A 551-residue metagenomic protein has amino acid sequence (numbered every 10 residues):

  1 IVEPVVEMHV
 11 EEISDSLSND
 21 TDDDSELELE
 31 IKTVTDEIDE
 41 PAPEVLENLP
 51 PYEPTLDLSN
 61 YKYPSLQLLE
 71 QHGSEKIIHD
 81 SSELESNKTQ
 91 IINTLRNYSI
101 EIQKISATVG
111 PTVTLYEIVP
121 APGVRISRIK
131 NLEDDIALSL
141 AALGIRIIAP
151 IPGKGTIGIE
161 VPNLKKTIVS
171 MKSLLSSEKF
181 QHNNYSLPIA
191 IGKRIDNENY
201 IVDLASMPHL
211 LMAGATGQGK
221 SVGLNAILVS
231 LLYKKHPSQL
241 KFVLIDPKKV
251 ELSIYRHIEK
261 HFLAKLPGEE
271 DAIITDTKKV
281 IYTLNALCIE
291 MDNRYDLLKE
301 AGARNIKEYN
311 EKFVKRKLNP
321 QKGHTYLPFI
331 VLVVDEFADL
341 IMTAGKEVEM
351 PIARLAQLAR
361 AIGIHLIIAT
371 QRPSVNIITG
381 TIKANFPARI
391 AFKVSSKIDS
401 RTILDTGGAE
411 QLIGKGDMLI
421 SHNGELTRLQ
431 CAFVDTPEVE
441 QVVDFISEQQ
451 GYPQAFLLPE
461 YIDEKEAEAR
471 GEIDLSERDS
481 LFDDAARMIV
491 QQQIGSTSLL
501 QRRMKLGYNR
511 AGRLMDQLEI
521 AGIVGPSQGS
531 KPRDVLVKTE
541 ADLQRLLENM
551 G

Functional and structural regions predicted by a protein language model:
I1-H209, S400: Low-complexity, intrinsically disordered P/S/T-rich segments
D57-P64, I151-T156, E160, K179-R304 (+7 more regions): P-loop NTPase catalytic phosphate-binding loop
Q71-S74, D335-E336, E466: Gly-rich Lys/Arg/Thr-decorated short loops/hinges at beta-loop-alpha junctions or inter-strand turns that position
N93-N97, N131-I145, V229, Y233 (+4 more regions): Short, intrinsically disordered, mixed-charge
S106-Y116, I145-N163, A301-K317, H324-L327 (+5 more regions): Glycine/charge-rich, flexible interdomain linkers and switch-proximal surface loops that mediate coupling
H422-E519, I523-G551: Conserved alpha/beta core segments of nucleic-acid transaction machinery
